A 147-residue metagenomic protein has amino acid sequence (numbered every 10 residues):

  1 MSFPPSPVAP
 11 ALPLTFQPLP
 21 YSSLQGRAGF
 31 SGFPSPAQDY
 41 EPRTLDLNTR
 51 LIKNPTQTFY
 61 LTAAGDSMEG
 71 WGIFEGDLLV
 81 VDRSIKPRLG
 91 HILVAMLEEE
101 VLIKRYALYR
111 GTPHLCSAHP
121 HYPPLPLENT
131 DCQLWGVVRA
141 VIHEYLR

Functional and structural regions predicted by a protein language model:
M1-E69, E100-V101, L108, A140-R147: Short, positionally conserved secondary-structure boundary motifs
Y21, L108-R147: Glycine- and charge-enriched low-complexity intrinsically disordered segments
A63, V81-D82, K104, S117: Thr-Gly-centered strand-to-loop micro-motif
G70-W71, D77-L79: Charged, well-structured alpha/beta interaction segments
G76-D77, H91: Structural motif
V81-D82, M96, V141: Residue-level recognition of conserved beta-strand edge/terminus positions
L89-I103, A107-P113: Short, compositionally biased
